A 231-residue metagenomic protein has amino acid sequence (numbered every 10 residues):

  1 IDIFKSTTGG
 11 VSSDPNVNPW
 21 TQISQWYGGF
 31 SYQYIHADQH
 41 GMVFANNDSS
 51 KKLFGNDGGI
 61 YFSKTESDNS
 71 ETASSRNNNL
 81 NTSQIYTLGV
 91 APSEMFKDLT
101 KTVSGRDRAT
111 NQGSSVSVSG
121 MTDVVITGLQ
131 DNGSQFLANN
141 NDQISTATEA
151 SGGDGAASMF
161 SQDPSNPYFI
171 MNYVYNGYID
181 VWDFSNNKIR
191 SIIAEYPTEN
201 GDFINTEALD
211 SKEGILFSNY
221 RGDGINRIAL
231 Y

Functional and structural regions predicted by a protein language model:
I1-Y231: Beta-propeller blade termini and top-face loops
